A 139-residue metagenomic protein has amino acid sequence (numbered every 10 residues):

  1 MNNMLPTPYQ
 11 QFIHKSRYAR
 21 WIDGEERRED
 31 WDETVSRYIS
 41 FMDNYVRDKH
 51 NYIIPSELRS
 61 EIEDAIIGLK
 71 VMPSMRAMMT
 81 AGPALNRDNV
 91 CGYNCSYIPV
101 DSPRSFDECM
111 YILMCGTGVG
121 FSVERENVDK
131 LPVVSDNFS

Functional and structural regions predicted by a protein language model:
M1-S139: Extended catalytic cores of very large enzyme megasubunits
